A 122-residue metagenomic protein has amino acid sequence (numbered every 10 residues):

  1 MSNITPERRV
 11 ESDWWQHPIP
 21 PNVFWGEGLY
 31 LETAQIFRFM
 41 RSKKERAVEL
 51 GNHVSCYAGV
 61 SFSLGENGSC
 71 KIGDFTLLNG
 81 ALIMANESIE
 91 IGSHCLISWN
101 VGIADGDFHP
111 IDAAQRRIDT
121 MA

Functional and structural regions predicted by a protein language model:
M1-A122: Domain-scale signature associated with acetyltransferase and cell-envelope carbohydrate enzymes
